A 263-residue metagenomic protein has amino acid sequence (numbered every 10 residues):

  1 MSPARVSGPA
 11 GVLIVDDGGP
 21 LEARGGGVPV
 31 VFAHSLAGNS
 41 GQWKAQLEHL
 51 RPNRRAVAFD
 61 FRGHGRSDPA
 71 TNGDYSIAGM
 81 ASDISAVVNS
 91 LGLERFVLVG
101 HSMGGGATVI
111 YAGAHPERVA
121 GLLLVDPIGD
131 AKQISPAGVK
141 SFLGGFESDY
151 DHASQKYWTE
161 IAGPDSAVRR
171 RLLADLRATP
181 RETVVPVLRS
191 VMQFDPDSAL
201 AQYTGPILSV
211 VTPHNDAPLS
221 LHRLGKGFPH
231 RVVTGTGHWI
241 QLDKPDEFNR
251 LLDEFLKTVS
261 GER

Functional and structural regions predicted by a protein language model:
D16-P69: Conserved HGGG/HGGXW glycine-rich cap/lid loop of the alpha/beta-hydrolase fold
A78-F96: Conserved acidic catalytic loop of the alpha/beta-hydrolase fold
L98-G100, V125: Short beta-strand immediately N-terminal to the catalytic nucleophile in serine-hydrolase-like folds
G100, G104, T108: Gly/Ala-rich beta-loop-alpha elbow adjacent to hydrolase catalytic centers
V109-A114, R118-D149: Flexible "cap/lid" loop of the alpha/beta hydrolase fold
Q133-A137, G145-Q202: Conserved alpha/beta-hydrolase catalytic His-Asp/Glu region
P206-D243: Conserved loop-alpha-helix segment in the C-terminal half of the alpha/beta-hydrolase fold that carries the catalytic
R231-R263: Catalytic active-site module of serine/aspartate enzymes centered on a nucleophile-bearing elbow/loop
